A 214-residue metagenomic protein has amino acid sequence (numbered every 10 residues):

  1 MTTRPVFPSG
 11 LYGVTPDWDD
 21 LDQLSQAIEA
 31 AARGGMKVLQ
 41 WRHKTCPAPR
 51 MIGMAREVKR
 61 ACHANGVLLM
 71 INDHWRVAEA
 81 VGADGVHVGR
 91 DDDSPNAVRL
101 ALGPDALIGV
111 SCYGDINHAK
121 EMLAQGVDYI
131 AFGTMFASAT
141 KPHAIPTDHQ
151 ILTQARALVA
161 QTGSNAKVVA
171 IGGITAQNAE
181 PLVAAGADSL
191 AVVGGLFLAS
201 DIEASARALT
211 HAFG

Functional and structural regions predicted by a protein language model:
M1-P95, L100-D128, A144, Q150 (+4 more regions): Conserved N-terminal beta1-alpha1 strand-loop-helix module at the mouth
M135-S138: A short, flexible beta-alpha/helix-coil linker loop
